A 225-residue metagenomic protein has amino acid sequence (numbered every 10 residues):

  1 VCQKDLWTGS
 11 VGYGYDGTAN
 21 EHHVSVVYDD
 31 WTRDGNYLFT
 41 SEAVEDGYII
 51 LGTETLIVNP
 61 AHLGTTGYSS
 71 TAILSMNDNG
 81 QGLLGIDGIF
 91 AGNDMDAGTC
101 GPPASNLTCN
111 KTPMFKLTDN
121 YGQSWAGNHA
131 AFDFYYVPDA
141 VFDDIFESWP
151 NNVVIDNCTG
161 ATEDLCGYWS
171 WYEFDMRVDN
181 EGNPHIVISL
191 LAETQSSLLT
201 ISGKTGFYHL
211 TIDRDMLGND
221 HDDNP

Functional and structural regions predicted by a protein language model:
V1-P225: Extracellular, repeat-based ectodomains that mediate carbohydrate processing or recognition
